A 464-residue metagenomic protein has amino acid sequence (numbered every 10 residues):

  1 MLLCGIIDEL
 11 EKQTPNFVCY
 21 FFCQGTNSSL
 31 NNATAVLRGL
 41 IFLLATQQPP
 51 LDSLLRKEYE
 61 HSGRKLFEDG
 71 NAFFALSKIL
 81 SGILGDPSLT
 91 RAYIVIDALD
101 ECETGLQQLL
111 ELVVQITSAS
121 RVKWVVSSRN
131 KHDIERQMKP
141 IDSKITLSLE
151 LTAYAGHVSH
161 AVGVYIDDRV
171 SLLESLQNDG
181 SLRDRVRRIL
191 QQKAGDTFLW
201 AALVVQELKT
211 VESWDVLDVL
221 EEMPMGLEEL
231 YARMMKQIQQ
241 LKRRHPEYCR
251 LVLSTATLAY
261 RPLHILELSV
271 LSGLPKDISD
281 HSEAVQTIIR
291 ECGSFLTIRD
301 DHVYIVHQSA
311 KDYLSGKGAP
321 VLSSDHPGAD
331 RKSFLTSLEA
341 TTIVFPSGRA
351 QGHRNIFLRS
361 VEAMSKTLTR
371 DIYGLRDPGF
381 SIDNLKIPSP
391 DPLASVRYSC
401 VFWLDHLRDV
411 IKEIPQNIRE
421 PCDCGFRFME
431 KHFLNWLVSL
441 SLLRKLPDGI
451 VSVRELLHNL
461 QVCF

Functional and structural regions predicted by a protein language model:
M1-N355, E362, G374-P390, P415-S441 (+1 more regions): Conserved NB-ARC/NACHT P-loop NTPase core of NLR-like innate immune receptors
S389-V410: Amphipathic alpha-helices of TPR/Sel1-like and other helical repeat/solenoid scaffolds
